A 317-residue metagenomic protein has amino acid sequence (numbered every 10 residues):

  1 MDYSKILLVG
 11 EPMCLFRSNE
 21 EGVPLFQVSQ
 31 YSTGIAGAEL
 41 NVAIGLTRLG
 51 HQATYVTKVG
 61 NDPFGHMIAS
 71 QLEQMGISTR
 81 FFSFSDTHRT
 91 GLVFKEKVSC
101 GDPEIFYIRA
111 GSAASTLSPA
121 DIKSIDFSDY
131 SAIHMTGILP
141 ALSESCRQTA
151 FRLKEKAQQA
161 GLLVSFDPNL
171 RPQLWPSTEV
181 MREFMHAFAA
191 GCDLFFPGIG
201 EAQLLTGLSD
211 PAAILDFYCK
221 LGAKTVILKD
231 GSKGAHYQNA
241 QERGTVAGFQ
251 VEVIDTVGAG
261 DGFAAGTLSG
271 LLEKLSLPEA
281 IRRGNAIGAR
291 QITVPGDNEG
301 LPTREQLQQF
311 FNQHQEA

Functional and structural regions predicted by a protein language model:
M1-I6, E155-Q159, G207, P211-A317: Conserved phosphate-binding/catalytic region of the ribokinase-like
M1-S78, I254, N298: Glycine-rich phosphate/adenosyl-contacting loop at the front of the ribokinase-like
L46, G198, G260: Short, conserved phosphate/pyrophosphate- and ester-handling motifs at nucleotide-, phospho-/glycolipid
Q52-G137, Q309-E316: Conserved N-terminal subdomain of the carbohydrate kinase-like
I125-D126, A187-F188, C219: Structural alpha-helical scaffold elements that stabilize or flank donor/cofactor-binding regions in carbohydrate
A132, I138-D216, K233-A235: Conserved beta-alpha-beta core of the PfkB/ribokinase-like small-molecule kinase fold
